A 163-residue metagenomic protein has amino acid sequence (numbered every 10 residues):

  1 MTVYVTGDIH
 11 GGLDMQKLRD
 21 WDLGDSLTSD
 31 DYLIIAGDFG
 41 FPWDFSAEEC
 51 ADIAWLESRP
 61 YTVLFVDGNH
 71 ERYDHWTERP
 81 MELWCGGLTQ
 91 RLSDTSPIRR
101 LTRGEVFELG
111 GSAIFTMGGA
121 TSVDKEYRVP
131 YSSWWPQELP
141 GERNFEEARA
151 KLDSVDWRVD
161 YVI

Functional and structural regions predicted by a protein language model:
T2, T6, G12-L109: Core catalytic region of metal-dependent phosphoesterases/phosphodiesterases, especially metallo-beta-lactamase-like
S112-I163: Active-site-proximal loop/helix segment associated with metal-binding centers of metalloenzymes
